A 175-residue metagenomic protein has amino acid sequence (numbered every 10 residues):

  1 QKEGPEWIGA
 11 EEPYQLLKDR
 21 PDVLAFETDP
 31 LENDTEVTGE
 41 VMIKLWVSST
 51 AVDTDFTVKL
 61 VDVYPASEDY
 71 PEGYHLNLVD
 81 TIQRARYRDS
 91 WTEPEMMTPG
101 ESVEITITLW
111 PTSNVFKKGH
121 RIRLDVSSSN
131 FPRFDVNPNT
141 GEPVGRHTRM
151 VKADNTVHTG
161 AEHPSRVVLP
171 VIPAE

Functional and structural regions predicted by a protein language model:
Q1-E175: Intrinsically disordered, low-complexity Ser/Thr/Gly-rich stretches
